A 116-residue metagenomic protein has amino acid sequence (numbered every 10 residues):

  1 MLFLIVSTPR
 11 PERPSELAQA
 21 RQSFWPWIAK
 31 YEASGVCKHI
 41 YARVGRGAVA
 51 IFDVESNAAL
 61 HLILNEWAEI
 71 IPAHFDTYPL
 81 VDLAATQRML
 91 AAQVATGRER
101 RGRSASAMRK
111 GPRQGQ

Functional and structural regions predicted by a protein language model:
M1-Q116: Conserved, structured core segments of small domains
